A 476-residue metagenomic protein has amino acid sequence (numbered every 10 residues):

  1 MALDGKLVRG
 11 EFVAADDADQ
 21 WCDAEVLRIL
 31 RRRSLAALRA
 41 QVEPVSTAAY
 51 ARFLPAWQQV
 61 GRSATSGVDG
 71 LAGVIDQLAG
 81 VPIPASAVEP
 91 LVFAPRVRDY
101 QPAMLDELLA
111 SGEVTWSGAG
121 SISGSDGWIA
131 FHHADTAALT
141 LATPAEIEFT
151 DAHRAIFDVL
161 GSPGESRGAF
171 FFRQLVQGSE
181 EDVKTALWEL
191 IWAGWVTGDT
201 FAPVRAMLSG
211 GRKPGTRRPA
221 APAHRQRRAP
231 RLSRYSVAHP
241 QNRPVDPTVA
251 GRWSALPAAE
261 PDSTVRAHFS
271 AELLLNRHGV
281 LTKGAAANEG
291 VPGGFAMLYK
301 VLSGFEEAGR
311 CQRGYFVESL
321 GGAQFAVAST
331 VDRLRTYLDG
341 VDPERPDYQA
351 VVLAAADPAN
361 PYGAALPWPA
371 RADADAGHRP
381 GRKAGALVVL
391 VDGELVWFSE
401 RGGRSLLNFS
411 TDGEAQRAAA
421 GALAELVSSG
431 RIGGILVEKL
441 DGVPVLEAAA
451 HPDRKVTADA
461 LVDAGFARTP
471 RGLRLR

Functional and structural regions predicted by a protein language model:
A2-R476: Long, charged, low-complexity, helical-prone intrinsically disordered regions
